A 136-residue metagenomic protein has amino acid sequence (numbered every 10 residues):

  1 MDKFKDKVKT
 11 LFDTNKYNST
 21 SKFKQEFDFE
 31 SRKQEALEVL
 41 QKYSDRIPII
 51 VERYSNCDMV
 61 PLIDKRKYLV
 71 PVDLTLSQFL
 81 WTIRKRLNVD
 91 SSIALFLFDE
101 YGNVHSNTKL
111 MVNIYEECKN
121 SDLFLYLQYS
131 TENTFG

Functional and structural regions predicted by a protein language model:
M1-Y68, S77-G136: Intrinsically disordered, low-complexity regulatory regions in eukaryotic proteins
